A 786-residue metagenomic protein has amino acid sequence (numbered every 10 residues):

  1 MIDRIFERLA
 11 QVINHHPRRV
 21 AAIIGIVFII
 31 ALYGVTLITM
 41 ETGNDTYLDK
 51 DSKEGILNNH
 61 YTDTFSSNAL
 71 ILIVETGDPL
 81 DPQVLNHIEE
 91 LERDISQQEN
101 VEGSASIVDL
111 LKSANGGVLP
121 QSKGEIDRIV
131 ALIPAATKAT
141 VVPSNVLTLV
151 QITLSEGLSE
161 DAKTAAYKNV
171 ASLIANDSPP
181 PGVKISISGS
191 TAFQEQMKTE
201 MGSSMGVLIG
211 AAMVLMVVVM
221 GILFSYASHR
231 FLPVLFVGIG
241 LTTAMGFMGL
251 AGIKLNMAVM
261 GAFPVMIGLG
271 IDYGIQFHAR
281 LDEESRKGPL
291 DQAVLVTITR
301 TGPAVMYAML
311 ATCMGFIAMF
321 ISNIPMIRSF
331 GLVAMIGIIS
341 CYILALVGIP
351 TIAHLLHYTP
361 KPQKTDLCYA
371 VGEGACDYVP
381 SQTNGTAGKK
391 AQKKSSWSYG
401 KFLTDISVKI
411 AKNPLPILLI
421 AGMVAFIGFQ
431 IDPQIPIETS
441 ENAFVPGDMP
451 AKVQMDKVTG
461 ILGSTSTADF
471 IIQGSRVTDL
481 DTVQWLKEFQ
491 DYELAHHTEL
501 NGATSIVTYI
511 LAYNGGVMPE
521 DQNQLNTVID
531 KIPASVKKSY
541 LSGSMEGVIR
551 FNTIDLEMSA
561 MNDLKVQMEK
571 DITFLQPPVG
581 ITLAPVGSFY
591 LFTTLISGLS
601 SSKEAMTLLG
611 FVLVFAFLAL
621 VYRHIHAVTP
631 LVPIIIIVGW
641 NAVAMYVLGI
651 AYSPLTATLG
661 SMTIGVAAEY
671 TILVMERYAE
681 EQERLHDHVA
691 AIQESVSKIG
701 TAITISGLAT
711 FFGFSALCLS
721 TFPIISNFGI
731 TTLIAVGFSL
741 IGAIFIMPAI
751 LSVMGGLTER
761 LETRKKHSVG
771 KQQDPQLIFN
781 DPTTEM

Functional and structural regions predicted by a protein language model:
M1-M213, V217-S228, P362-E604, G756-M786: Feature of extramembrane
H15, S155, T199-L255, I321-P325 (+2 more regions): Interfacial segments of transmembrane alpha-helices in multi-pass membrane proteins
I24-A31, A212-M220, F236, G240 (+14 more regions): Alpha-helical transmembrane segments of integral membrane proteins
D45-D49, Y226-F236, L250-M266, M319-I336 (+5 more regions): Membrane-water interface of transmembrane alpha-helices in multipass transporters/channels
V219, M306-L356, L613-L618, W640-A651 (+1 more regions): Hydrophobic, glycine/alanine-rich multi-pass transmembrane helices and their short helix-loop junctions in large
V265-R286, V305-Y307, T312, V347-G348 (+5 more regions): Short helical (or helix-break) motifs at transmembrane helix termini and adjacent helical loops in multi-pass membrane
E284-L310, Q682-I705: Helix-loop junctions and hydrophobic alpha-helical segments within the transmembrane domains of large membrane
T553, M558-G660, M675, F711-F714: Membrane-proximal extracellular juxtamembrane segment immediately upstream of a following transmembrane helix
